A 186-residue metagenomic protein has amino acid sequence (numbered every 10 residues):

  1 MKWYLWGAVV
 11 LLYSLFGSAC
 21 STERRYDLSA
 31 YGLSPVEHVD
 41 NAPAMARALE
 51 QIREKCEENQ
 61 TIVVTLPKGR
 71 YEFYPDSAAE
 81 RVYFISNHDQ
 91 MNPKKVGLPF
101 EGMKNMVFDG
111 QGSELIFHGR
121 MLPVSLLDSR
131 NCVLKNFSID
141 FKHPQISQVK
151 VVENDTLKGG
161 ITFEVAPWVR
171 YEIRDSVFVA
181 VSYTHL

Functional and structural regions predicted by a protein language model:
M1-Y4: Positively charged n-region of N-terminal signal peptides that target proteins for export
G7-L15: Bacterial N-terminal signal peptides
L15-R24: Bacterial Sec-dependent signal peptides at the C-terminal "C-region" and cleavage site
L28-V64: Acidic Gly/Asp/Thr-rich repetitive segments characteristic of extracellular carbohydrate-active and adhesion proteins
A46, E50-K55, E72-V107, I116-K135 (+2 more regions): Extracellular beta-strand-rich solenoid/capping regions of secreted or surface-exposed proteins that bind or remodel
R70, G112-E114, S138: A structural signal for beta-strand register positions
A166-V179: Short, surface-exposed beta-strand/loop "edge" segments at domain boundaries and coil↔beta transitions
T184-H185: Conserved small/polar residues in nucleotide/adenosyl-binding loops
